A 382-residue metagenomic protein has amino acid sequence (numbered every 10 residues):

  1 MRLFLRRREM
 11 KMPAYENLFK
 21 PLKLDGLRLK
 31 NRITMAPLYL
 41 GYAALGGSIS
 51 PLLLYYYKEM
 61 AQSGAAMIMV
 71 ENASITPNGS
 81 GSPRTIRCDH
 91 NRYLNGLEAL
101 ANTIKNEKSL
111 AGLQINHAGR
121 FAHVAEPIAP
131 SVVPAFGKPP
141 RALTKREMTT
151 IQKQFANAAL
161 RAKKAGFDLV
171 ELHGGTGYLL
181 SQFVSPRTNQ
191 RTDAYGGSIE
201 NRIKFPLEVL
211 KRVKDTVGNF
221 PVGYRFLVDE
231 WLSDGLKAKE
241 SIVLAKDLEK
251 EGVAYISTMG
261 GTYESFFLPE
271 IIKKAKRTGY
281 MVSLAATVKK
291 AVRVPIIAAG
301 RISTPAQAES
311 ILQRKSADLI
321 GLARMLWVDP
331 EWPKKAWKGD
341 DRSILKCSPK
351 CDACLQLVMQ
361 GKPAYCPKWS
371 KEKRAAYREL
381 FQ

Functional and structural regions predicted by a protein language model:
L3-Q382: Flavin-dependent oxidoreductase catalytic cores
